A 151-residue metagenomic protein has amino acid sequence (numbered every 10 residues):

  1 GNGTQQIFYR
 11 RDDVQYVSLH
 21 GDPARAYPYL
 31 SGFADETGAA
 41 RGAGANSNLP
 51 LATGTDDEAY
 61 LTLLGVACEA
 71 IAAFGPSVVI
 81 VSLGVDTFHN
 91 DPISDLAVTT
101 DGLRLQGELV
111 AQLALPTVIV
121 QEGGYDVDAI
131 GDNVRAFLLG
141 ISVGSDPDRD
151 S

Functional and structural regions predicted by a protein language model:
G1-S151: A general "terminal functional-core" signal
